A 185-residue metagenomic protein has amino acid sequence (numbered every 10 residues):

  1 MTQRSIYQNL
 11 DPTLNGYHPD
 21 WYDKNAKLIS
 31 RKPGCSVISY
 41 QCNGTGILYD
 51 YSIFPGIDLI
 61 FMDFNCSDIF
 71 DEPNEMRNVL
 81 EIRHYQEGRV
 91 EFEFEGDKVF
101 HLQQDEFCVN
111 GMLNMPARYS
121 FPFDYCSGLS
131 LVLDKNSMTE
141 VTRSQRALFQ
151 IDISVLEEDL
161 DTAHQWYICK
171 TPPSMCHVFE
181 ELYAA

Functional and structural regions predicted by a protein language model:
M1-M76: N-terminal low-complexity or simple alpha-helical regulatory segments that function as activation/interaction modules
P19-D20, Q86-V90, Q150-S154: Short hydrophobic/aromatic-rich motifs at helix boundaries and adjacent loops
L48-Y49, R89, G128: Short, acidic/polar N-cap/turn motifs at the starts of alpha helices
F61-D63, E81-R83, S127-D134: Short hydrophobic beta-strand segments that form the core of ligand-binding sensory/regulatory domains
F64-I69, E87-R89, D134-M138: Generic structural motif
M76-G96, K135: Glycine- and acidic-residue-biased ligand/ion/polar-headgroup-sensing regions
E93, K98-A185: Alpha-helical bundle regulatory/interaction domains
